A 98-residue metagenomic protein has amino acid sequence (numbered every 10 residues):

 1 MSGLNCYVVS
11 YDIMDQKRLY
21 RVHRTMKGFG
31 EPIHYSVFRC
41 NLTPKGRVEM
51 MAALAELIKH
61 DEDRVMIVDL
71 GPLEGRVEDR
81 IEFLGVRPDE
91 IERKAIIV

Functional and structural regions predicted by a protein language model:
M1-V8, M14-V98: Basic nucleic-acid-binding interfaces
